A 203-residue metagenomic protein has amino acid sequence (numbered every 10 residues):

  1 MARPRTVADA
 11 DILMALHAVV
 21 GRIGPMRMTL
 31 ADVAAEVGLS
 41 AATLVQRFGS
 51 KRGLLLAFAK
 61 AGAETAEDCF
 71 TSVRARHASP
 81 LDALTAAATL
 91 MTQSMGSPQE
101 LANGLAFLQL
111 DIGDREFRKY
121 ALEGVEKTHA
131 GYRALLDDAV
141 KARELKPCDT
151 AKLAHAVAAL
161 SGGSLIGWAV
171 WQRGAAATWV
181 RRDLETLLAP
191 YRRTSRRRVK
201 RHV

Functional and structural regions predicted by a protein language model:
D11, A15, V19-G53, A57: Helix-turn-helix
S50, L110-R115: Short loop-to-helix capping motifs
K51, F58-A66, P80, G124-T128 (+2 more regions): Hydrophobic/aromatic residues within well-ordered alpha-helical segments
A57, D68-L101, L153-V157, R181 (+1 more regions): Hydrophobic alpha-helical connector segments
Q99-L105, R115-K141, H155: Amphipathic alpha-helical packing segments from all-alpha helical-bundle domains
A102, C148-G167, W179-L187: Hydrophobic alpha-helical segments that form the core of small-molecule binding pockets and/or dimer interfaces
H129-K141, I166-V203: C-terminal peripheral helix-coil segments that are non-catalytic and often amphipathic
